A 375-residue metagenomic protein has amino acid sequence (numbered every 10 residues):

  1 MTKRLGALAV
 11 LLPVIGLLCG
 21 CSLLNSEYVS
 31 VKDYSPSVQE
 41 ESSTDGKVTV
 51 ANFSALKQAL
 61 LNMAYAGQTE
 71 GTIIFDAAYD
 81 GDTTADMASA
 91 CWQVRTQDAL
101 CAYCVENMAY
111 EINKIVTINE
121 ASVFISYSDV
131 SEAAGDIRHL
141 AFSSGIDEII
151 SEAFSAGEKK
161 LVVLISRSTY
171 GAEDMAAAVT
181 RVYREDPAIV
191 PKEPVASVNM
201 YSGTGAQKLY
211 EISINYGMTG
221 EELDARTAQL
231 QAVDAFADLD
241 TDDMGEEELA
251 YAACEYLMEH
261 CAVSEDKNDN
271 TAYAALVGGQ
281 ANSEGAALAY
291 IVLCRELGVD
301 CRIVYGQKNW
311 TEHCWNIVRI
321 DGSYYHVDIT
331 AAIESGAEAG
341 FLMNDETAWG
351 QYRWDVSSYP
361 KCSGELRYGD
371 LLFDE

Functional and structural regions predicted by a protein language model:
T2-L24: Sec-dependent N-terminal signal peptides of Gram-positive bacterial secreted proteins and lipoproteins
G20-D242, W354-E375: N-terminal accessory/pre-domain segments preceding catalytic cores
D174-A177, R181, Q231, G245-A252 (+4 more regions): Extracytoplasmic/secreted proteins, especially bacterial periplasmic and envelope-associated proteins
Y210-I212, V277-G278, S323-I329: Short, well-ordered strand-loop elements centered on a beta-strand within folded domains, enriched for acidic residues
M218-L276: Secondary-structure boundary elements
L276-E284: Periplasmic OmpA-like peptidoglycan-binding domain that tethers envelope proteins to the cell wall
G285-G350: Hydrophobic/aromatic-rich core segments of domains that either
